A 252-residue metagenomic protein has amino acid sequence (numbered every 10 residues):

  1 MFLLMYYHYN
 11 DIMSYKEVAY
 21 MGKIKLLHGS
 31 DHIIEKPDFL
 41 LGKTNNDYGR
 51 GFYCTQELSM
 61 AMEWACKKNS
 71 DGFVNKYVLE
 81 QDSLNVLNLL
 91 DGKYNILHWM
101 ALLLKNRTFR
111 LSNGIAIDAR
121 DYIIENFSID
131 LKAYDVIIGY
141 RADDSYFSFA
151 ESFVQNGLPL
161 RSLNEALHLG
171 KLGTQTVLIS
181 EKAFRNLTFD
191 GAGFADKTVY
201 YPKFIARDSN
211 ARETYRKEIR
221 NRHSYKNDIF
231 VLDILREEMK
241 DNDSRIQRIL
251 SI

Functional and structural regions predicted by a protein language model:
F2, D11, Y15-G22, K68-S70 (+1 more regions): Conserved NAD+-utilizing ADP-ribose enzyme module
F2-D47, S251-I252: ADP-ribose/NAD+-binding catalytic cleft of ART/PARP-like enzymes
I24, G51, G72-V74: Extracellular structured ligand-interaction cores
L27-H28, Y77-V78, E151: Residues in well-ordered beta-strands of folded domains
D31-H32, F52, L58, Q81-S83: Short, flexible loop/turn elements at secondary-structure junctions
K43-K68: Extended catalytic/binding region for NAD+/ADP-ribose chemistry, centered on the ART fold
